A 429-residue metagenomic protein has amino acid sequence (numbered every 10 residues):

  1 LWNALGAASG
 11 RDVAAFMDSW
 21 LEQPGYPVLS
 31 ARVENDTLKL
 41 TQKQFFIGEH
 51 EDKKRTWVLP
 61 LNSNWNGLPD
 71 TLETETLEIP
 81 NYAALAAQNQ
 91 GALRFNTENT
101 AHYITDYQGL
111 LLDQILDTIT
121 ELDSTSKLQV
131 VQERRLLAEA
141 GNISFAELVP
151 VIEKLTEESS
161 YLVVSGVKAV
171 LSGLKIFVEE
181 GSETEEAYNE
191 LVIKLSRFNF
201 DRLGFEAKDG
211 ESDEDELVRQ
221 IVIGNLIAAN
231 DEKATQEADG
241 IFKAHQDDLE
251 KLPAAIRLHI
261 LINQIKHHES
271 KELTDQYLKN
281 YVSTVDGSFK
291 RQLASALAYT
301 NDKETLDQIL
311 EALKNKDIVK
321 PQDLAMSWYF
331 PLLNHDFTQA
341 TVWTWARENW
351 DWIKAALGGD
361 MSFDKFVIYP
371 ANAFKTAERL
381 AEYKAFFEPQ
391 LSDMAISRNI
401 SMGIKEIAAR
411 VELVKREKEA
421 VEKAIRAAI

Functional and structural regions predicted by a protein language model:
L1-F46: Gly/Pro-rich turn-and-neighbor structural signature
E22-Q23, L61, T105-D106: Generic structural "secondary-structure junction" signal
E34, K39-T41, G48-K54, N64-E73 (+1 more regions): Long, ordered, helix-rich scaffold segments
T56-P60: Exposed beta-strand and adjacent loop surfaces of beta-rich binding modules that mediate intermolecular recognition
